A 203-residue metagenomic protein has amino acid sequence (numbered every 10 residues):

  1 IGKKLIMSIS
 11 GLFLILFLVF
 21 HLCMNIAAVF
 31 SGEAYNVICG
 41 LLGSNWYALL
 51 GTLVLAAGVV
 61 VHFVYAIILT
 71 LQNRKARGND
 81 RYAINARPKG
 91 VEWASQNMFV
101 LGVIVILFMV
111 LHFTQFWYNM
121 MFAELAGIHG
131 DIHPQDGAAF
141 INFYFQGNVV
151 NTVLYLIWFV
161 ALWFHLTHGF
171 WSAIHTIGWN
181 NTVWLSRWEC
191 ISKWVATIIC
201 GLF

Functional and structural regions predicted by a protein language model:
I1-F203: Membrane-embedded alpha-helical bundles that constitute the cytochrome b-like, heme-associated redox core of multi-pass
